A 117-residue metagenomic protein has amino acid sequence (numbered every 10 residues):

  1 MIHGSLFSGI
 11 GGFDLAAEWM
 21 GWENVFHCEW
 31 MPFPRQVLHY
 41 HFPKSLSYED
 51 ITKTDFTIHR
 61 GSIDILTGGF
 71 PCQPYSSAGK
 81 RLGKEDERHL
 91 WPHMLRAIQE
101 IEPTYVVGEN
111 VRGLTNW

Functional and structural regions predicted by a protein language model:
M1-W117: Conserved active-site and SAM-binding loop architecture of S-adenosyl-L-methionine-dependent nucleic-acid
